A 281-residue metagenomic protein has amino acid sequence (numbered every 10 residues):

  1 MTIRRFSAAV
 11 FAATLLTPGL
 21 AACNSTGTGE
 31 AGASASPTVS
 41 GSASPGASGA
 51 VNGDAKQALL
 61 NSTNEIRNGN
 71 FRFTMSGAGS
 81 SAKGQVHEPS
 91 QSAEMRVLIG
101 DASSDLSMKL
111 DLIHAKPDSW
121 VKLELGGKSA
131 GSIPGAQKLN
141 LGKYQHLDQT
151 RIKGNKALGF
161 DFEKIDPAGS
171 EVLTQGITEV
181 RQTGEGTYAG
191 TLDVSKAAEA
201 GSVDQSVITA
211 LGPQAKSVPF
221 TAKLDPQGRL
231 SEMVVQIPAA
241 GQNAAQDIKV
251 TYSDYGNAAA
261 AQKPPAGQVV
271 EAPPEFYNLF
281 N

Functional and structural regions predicted by a protein language model:
M1-F11: Bacterial N-terminal signal peptides that target proteins for export
T2, N24-N281: Subset-of-secretome marker
F11-A12, P213: Short hydrophobic/aromatic segments of transmembrane alpha-helices and their interfaces
P18-A22: C-terminal motif of bacterial Sec signal peptides marking the signal peptidase cleavage site
